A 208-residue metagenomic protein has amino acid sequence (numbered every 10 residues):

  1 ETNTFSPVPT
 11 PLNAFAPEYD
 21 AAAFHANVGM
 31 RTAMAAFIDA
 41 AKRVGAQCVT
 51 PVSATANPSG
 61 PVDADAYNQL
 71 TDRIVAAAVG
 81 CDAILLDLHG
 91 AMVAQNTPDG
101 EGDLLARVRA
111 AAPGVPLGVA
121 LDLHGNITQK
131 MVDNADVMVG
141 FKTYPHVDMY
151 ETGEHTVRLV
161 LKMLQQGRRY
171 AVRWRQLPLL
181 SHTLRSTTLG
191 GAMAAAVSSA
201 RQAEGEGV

Functional and structural regions predicted by a protein language model:
E1, F5, V62-T71, A78-Q166: Active-site histidine-anchored catalytic micro-motif
E1-P7, T32, H146-T152, R173-H182: Active-site catalytic microenvironments in core metabolic enzymes, especially phosphate/sugar-handling
E1-R43: N-terminal amphipathic/basic leader segments beginning at the initiator methionine
A14-H25, V52-D63, L88-G90: Glycine-/proline-rich flexible loop or hinge segments
A33, A40, Q165-V208: Accessory alpha-helical/coil subdomains and C-terminal extensions that flank or cap enzyme catalytic cores
I38-V75: Low-complexity, highly charged intrinsically disordered N-terminal segments that act as targeting/localization
G45-A46, G114, A135, G207-V208: A generic structural signal for alpha->beta connector loops
P58-G60, H89-V93, P145-H146, Q176-S186: Active-site-proximal beta-alpha loop/turn segments in soluble metabolic enzymes
